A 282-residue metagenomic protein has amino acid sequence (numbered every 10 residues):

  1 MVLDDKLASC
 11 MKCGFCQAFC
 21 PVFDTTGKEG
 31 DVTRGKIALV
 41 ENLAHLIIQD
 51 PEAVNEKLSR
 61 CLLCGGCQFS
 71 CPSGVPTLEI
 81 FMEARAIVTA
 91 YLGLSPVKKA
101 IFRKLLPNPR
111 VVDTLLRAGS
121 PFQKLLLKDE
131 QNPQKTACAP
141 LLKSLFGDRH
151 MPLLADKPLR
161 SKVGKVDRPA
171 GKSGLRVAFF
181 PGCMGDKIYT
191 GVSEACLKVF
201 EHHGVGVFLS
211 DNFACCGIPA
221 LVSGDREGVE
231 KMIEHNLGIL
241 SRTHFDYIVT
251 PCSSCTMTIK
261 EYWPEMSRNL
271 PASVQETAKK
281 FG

Functional and structural regions predicted by a protein language model:
D4-F23, P51, N55-V75: Cysteine-centered iron-sulfur cluster-binding motifs in ferredoxin-type domains/subunits of redox enzymes
F15, E29-V32, V207-F208: N-terminal glycine-rich anion-binding loops that anchor highly charged ligand groups
Q17-F19, G27, K187-I188: Short N-terminal binding/cap micro-motifs at the start of the first secondary-structure element
F23-A53, G74-F102: Non-heme iron-sulfur electron-transfer modules
E41-E56, S161-A170, R176: Active-site-flanking structural segment that lines cofactor/substrate pockets
T77-G282: Iron-sulfur cluster-binding electron-transfer modules in prokaryotic oxidoreductases
